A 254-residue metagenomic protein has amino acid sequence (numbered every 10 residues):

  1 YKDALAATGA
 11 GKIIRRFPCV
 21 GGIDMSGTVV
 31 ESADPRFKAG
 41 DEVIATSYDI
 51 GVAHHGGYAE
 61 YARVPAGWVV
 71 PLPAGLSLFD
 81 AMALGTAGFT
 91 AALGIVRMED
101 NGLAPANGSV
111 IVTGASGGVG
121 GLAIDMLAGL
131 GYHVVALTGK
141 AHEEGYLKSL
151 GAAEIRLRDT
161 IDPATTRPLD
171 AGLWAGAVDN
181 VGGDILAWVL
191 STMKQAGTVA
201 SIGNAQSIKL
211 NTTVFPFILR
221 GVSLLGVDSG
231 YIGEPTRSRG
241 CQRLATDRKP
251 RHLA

Functional and structural regions predicted by a protein language model:
T8-I50: Glycine-rich beta-strand-centered segment in the early N-terminal region that forms part of a ligand/cofactor-binding
A33, L137-A141, R158-D159, N180 (+1 more regions): N-terminal Rossmann-fold cofactor-binding loop
I44, A175-V178, A200: N-terminal Rossmann-like NAD(P) cofactor-binding module of classical short-chain dehydrogenase/reductase
T46-V110, R251: NAD(P)H dinucleotide-binding glycine-rich loop of Rossmann-like/cofactor-binding domains, especially the beta1-alpha1
M82-R158: Mid-domain Rossmann-like dinucleotide-binding core that forms the NAD(H)/NADP(H) cofactor-binding site
I161-G172: Short amphipathic alpha-helix with an adjacent loop that forms part of the alpha/beta core around
D184-H252: Glycine-rich phosphate-binding loop and adjacent beta-alpha segment of Rossmann(oid) nucleotide-cofactor-binding
